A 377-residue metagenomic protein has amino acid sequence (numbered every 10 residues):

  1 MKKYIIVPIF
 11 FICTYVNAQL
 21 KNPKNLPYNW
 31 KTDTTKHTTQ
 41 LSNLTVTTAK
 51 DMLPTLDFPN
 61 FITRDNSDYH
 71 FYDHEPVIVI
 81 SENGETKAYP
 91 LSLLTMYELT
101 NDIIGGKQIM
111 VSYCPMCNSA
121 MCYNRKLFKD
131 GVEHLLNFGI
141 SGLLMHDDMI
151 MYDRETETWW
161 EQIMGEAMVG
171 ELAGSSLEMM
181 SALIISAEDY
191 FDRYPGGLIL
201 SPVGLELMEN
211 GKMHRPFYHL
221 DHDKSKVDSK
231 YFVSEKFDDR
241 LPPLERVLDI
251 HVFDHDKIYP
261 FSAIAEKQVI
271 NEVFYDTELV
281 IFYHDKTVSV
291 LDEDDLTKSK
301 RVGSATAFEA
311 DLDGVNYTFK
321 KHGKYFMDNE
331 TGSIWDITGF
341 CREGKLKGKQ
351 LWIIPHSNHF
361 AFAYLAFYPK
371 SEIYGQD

Functional and structural regions predicted by a protein language model:
M1-L20: Bacterial Sec-dependent N-terminal signal peptides
Q19-D377: Mid-to-C-terminal functional-domain signal that highlights helix-capping/loop sites within ligand-binding modules
